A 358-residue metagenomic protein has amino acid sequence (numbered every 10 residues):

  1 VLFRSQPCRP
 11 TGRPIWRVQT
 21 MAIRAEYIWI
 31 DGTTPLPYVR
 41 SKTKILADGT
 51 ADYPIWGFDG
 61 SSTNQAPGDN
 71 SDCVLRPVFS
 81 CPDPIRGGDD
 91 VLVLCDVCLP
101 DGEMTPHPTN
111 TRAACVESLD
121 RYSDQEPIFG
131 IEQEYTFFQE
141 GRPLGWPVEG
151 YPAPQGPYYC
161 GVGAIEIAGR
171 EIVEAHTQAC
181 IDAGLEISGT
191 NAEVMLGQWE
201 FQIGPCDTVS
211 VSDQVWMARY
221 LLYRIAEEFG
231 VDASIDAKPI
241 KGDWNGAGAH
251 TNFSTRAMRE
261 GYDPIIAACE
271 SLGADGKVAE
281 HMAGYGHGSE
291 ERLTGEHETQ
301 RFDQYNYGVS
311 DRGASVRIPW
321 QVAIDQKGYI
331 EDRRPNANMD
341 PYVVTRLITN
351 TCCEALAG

Functional and structural regions predicted by a protein language model:
V1-L2: Short, small-residue-biased leader/transition segments that mark boundaries at the very start of proteins
M21-G358: Glycine-rich, acidic/polar active-site loops that bind/position phosphate-bearing ligands
